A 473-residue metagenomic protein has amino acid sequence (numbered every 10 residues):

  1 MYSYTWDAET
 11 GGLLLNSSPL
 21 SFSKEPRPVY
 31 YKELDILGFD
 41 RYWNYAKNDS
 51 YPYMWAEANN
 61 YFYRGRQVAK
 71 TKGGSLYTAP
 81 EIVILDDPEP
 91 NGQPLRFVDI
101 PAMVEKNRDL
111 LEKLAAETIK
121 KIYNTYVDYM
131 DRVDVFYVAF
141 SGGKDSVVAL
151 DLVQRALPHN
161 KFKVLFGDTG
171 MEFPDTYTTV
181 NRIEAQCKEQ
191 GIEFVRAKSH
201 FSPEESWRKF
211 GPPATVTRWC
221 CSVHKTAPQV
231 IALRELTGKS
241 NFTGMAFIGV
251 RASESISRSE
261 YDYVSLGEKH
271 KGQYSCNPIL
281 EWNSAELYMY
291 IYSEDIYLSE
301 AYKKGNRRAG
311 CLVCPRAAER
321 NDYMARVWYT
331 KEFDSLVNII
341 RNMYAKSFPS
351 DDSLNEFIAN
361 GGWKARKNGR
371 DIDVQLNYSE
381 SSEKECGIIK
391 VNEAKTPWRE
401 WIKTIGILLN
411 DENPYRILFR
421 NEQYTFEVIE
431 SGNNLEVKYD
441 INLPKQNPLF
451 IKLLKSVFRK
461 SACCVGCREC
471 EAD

Functional and structural regions predicted by a protein language model:
M1-A102, D134, S299, K304-C463: ATP/NTP-dependent adenylation/nucleotidyl-transfer catalytic domains that generate, transfer, or process NMP-activated
Y2-E286, Y290: ATP-dependent adenylation/nucleotidyltransferase module used to activate substrates
E193, Y297, C470: Residue-level detector of anion-binding/catalytic polar loops
T226-P228, A318-N321, E471-D473: Cys/His-rich zinc-coordinating "finger/knuckle" motifs
S284, S293-E300: Extended serine/threonine-enriched, polar tracts that run as long, contiguous segments within proteins
M289-Y292, L312: A generic structural signal for well-ordered alpha-helical surface patches
R459-D473: Cysteine-centered iron-sulfur cluster-binding motifs in ferredoxin-type domains/subunits of redox enzymes
